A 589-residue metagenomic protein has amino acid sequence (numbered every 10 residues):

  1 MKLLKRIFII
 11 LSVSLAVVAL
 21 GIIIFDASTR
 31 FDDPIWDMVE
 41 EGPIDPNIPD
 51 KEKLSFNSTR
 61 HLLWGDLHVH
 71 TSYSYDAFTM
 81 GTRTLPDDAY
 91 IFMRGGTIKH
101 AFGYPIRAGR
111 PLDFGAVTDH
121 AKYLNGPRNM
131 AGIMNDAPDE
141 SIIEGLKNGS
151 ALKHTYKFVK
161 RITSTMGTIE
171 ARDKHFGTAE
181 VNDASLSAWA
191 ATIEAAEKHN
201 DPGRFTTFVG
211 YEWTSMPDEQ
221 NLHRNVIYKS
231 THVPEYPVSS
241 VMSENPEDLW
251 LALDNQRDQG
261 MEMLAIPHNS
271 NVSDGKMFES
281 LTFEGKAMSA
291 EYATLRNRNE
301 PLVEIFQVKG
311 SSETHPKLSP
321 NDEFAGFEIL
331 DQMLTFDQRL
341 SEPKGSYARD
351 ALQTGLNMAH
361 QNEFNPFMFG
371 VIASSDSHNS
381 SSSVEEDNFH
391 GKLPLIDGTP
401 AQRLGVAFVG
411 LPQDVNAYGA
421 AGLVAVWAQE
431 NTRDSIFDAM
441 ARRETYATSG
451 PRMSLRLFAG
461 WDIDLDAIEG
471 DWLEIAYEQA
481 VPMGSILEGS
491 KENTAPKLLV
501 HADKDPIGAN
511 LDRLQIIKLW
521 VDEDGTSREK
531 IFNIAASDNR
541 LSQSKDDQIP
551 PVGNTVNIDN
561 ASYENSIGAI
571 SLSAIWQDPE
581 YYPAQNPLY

Functional and structural regions predicted by a protein language model:
M1-L3: N-terminal secretory signal peptides that target proteins for export/translocation
K5-I9, L15-P86, Y90-M93, T97-G145 (+5 more regions): C-terminal functional module detector
D139-H175: Aromatic- and acidic-residue-enriched carbohydrate-binding clefts of CAZyme catalytic domains
A171-R172, H232-P237: Active-site gating/metal-coordination segments in enzymes
A184-A191, N245-D248, Y347, A351: Soluble or luminal CAZymes and related metallo-dependent hydrolases
I227-K229: Long, charge-dense tracts
H232, M242-E247: Conserved, charged catalytic cores of large soluble enzymes
V238, D248-A252: Acidic, metal/ion-coordinating pockets
